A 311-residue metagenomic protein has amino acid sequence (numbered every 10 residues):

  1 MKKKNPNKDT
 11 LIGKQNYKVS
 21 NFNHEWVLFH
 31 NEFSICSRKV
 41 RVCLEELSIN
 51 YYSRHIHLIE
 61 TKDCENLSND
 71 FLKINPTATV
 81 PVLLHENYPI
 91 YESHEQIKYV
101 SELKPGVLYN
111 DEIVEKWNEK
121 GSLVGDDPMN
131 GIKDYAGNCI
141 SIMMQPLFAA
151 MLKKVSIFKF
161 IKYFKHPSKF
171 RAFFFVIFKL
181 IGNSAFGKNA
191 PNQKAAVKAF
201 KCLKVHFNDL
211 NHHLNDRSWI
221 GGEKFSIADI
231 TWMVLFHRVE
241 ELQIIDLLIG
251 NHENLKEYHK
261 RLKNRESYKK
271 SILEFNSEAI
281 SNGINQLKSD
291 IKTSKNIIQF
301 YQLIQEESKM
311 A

Functional and structural regions predicted by a protein language model:
M1-R171, I298-A311: GST-like domain detector, emphasizing the conserved glutathione-binding G-site in the N-terminal thioredoxin-like
M1-Y17, F22-F33, R38-I49, S53-H55 (+2 more regions): C-terminal or late-domain output modules
D126-K260, N264: GST-like fold's C-terminal all-alpha helical module
